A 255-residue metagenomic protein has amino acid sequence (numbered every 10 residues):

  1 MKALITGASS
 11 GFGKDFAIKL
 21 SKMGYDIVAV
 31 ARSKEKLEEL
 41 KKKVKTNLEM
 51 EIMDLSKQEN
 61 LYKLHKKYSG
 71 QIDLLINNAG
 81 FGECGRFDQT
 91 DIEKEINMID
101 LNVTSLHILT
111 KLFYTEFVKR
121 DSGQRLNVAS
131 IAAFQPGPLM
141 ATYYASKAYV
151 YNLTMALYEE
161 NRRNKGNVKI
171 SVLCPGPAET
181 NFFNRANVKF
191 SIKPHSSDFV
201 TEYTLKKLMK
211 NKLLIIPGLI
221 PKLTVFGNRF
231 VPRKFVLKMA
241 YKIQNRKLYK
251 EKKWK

Functional and structural regions predicted by a protein language model:
S9-S10: Conserved glycine-rich cofactor-binding loop
M23-E39: Conserved glycine-rich Rossmann-like NAD(P)H-binding loop of the short-chain dehydrogenase/reductase
N78-E83: Conserved NAD(P)H cofactor-binding loop of Rossmann-fold oxidoreductase domains
R86-D88, K94-I99: Substrate-binding pocket helix/loop in short-chain dehydrogenase/reductase
T110, S146: Active-site helix of classical SDR
S130: Residue(s) in the substrate-gating loop at a strand-loop-helix junction that position the organic substrate next
V172, K189-V225: C-terminal helical subdomain
